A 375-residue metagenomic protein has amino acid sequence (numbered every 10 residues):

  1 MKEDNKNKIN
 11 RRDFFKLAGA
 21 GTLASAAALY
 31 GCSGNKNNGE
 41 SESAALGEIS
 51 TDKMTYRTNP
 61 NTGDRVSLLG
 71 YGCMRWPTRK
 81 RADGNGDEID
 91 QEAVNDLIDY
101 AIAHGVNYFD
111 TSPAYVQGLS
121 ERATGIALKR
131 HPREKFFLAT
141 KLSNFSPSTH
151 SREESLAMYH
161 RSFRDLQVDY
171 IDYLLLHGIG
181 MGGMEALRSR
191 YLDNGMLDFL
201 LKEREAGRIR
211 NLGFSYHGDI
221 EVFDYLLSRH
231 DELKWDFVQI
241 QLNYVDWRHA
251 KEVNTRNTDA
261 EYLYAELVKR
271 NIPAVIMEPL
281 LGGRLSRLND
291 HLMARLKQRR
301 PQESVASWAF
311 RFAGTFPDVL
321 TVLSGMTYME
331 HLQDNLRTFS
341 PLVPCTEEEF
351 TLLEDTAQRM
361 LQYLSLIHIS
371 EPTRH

Functional and structural regions predicted by a protein language model:
K2-F136, N194, F199, E205: N-terminal binding-site loop/beta-alpha segment at the start of enzyme catalytic domains that lines or forms
N59, Y71, F109, T124 (+6 more regions): Conserved, mostly hydrophobic/aromatic
P77-Q91, L142-R152, R299: Active-site mouth loops of central-metabolism enzymes
R79-K80, S148-V275, L280, H291 (+2 more regions): Glycine/proline-rich, positively charged, aromatic-decorated active-site loop/lid region on the catalytic face
E92, L97-I102, W247-H249, T255-T321 (+1 more regions): Aromatic-anchored helix/helix-loop segment that forms the rim or "lid" of small-molecule/cofactor binding pockets
Y108-A114, R210-S215, T321-L323: Short catalytic-loop micro-motif centered on adjacent basic/acidic residues
H131-R152, H177-G178: Structural motif corresponding to the early beta-alpha repeats
I367-H375: Residue-level detector of conserved catalytic or cofactor/ligand-binding positions in enzyme active sites
